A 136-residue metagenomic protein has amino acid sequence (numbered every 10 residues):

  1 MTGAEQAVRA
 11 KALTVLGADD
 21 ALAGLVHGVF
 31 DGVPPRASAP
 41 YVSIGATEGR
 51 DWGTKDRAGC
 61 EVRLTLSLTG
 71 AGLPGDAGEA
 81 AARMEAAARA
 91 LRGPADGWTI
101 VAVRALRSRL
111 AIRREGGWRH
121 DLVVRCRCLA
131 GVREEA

Functional and structural regions predicted by a protein language model:
M1-D51, L91-A95, E135-A136: Small/polar-rich, solvent-exposed N-terminal microdomains that initiate assembly or binding
T2-G3, A71, R114: Charge-dense, low-complexity intrinsically disordered segments
G53-G59, I112-G117: Short, solvent-exposed beta-strand/turn "edge" segments of beta-rich domains on protein surfaces
A58-G72, W118-A130: Oligomerization/assembly interface segments of phage tail-like spikes and tubes
L73-E79, E135: Short, conserved charged micro-motifs
E79-A87: Short amphipathic alpha-helices in soluble, non-transmembrane regions that often serve as interface/regulatory elements
A86-A136: Acidic-leaning, charged glycine-interspersed low-complexity segments
